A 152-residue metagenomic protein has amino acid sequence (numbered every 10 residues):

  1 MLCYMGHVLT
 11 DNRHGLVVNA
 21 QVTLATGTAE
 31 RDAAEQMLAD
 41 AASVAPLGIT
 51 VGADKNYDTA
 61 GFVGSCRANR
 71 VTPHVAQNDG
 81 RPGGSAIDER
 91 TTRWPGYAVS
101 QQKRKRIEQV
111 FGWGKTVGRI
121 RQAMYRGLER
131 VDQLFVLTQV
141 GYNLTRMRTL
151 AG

Functional and structural regions predicted by a protein language model:
M1-G152: Anion-binding and metal-coordination hotspots
